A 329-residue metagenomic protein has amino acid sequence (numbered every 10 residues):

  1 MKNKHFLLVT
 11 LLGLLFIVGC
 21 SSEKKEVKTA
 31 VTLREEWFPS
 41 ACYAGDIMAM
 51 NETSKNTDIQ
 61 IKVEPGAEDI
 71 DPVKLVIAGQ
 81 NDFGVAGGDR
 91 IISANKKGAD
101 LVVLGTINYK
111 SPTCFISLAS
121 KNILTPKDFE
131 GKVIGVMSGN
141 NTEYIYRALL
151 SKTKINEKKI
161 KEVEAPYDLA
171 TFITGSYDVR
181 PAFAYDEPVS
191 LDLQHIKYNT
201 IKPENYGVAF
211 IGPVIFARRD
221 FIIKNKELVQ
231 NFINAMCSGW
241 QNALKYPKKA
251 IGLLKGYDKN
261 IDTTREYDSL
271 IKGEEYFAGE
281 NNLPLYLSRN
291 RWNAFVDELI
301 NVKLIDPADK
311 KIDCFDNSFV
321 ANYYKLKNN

Functional and structural regions predicted by a protein language model:
M1-L7: Bacterial N-terminal signal peptides that target proteins for export
I17-G19: C-terminal motif of bacterial Sec signal peptides marking the signal peptidase cleavage site
S21-E23: Bacterial signal peptide processing site
V27-P166, T171-T174, D178-Y185, I201 (+1 more regions): Short, glycine-/small- and polar/acidic-enriched structural segments that line small-molecule recognition paths
E52-T57, N205-V208, Y276-S288: Short, solvent-exposed loop/beta-turn-alpha elements that line the ligand-binding surface or hinge of extracytoplasmic
D89, A165-N260: Pocket-lining segment of extracytoplasmic ligand-binding domains
K224-I305: Secondary-structure end/capping motifs
N293-N329: Conserved C-terminal helix/tail region of periplasmic/extracytoplasmic solute-binding proteins
